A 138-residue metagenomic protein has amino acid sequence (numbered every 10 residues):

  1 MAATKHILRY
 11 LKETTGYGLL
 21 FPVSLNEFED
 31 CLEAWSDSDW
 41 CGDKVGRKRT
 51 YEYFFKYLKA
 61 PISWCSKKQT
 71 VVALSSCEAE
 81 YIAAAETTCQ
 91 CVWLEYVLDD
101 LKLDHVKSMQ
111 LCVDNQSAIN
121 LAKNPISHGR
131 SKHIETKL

Functional and structural regions predicted by a protein language model:
M1-L138: Divalent metal-binding acidic/histidine catalytic loops
